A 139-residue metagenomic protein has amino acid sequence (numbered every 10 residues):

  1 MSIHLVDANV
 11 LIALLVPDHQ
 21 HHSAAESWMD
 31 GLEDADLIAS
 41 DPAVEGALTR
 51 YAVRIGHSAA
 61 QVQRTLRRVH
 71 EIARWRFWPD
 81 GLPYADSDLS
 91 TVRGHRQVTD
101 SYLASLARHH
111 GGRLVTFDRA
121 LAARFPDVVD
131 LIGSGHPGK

Functional and structural regions predicted by a protein language model:
M1-S40, A52-R64, P137-G138: Short, well-structured N-terminal submotif of metal-dependent ribonuclease cores
V10, V44, P83, A120-L121: Alpha-helix capping/helix-boundary segments
L37, R74-R76, D127-D130: Conserved beta-strand segments of alpha/beta enzyme cores
L66-R68: An N-terminal amphipathic alpha-helical segment
I72-R119: Active-site neighborhoods of divalent-metal-dependent phosphate/nucleic-acid chemistry enzymes
H109, R113-G138: Charged phosphate-binding loop/patch that engages nucleotide di/tri-phosphates or the phosphate backbone of nucleic
